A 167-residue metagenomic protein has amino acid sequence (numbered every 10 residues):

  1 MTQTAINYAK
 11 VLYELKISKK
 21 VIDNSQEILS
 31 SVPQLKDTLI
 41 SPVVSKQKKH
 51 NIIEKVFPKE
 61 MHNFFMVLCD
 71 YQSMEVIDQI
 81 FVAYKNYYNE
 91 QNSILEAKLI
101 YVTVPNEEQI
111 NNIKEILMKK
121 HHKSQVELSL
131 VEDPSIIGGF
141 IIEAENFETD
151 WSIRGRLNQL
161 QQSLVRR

Functional and structural regions predicted by a protein language model:
M1-R167: Elongated, mostly alpha-helical coiled-coil "stalk/stator" tethers of large membrane protein machines
